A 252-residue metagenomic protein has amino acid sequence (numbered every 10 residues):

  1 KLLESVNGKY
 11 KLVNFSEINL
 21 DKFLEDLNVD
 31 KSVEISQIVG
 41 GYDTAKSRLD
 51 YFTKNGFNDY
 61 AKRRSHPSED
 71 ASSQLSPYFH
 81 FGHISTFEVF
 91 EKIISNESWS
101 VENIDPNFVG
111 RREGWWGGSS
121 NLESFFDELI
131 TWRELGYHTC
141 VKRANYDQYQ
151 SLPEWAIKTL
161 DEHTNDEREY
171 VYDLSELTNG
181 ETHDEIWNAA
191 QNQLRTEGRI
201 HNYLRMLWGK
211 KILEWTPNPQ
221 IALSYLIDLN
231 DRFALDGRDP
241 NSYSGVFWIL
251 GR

Functional and structural regions predicted by a protein language model:
K1-V141, N145-Q150: Glycine/tryptophan-enriched, flexible segments
E25-V29, P67-S72, T164-V171, Y203-W208: Short acidic (Asp/Glu) and glycine-rich catalytic loops that position anionic groups and cofactors
R48, Q74, V89, F125 (+3 more regions): Short, hydrophobic/aromatic alpha-helical segments in well-folded domains
W99-S100, E197-G198, W215, P219-Q220 (+1 more regions): Secondary-structure transition/capping motifs at alpha-helix termini and the adjoining loop/turn into the next element
F126, H201, G209, N241-S244: Active-site lining segments that contact anionic ligands and/or coordinate catalytic metals
D127-E128, W132-A190: Aromatic-anchored, charged helix-turn/loop surface patch used as a conserved interaction hotspot
S151-E167, V171-L177, A222-R252: C-terminal, helix-dominated tail/subdomain
L174-P217: Extended, compositionally biased non-globular segments
